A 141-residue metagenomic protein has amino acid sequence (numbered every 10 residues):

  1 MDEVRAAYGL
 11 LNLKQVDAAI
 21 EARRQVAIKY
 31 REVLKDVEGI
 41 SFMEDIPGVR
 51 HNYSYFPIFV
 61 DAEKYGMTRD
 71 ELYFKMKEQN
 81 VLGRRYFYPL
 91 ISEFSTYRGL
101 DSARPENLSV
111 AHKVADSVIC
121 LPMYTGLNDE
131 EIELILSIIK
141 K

Functional and structural regions predicted by a protein language model:
M1-K141: PLP-dependent aminotransferase class I/II
